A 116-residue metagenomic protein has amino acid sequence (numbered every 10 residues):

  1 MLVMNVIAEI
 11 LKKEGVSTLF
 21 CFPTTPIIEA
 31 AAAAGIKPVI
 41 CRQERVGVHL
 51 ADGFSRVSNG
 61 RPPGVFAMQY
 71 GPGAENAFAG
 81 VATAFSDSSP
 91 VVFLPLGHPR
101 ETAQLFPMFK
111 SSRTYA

Functional and structural regions predicted by a protein language model:
M1-A116: N-terminal alpha/beta PP-like core and its mobile active-site loop of ThDP/TPP-dependent enzymes
